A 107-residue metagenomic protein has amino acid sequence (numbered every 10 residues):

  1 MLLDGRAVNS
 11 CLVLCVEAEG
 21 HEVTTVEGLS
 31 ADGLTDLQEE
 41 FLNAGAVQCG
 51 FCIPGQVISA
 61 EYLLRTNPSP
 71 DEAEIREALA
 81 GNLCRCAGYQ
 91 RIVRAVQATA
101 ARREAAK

Functional and structural regions predicted by a protein language model:
M1-K107: Signature of N-terminal electron-transfer/Fe-S-associated modules in redox systems
